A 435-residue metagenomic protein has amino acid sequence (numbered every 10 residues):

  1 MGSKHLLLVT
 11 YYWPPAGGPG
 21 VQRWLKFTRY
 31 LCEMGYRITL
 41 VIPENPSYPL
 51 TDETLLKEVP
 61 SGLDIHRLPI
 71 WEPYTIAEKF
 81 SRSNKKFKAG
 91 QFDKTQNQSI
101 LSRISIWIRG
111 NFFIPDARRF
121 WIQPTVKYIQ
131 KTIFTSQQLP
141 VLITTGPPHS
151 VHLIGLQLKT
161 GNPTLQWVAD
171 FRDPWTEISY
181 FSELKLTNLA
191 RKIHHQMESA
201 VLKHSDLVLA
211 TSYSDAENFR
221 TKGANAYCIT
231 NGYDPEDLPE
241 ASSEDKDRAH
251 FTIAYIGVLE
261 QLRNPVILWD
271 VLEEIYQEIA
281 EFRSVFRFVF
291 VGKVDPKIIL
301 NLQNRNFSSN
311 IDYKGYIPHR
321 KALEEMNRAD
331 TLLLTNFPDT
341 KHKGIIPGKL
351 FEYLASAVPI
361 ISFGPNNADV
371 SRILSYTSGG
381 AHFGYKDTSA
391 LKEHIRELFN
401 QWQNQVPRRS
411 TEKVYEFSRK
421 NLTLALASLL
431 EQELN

Functional and structural regions predicted by a protein language model:
M1-Y74, L207, A216-E217, I275 (+3 more regions): N-terminal subdomain of nucleotide-sugar transferases
P43-Q123: A conserved catalytic-core segment of Leloir-type glycosyltransferases
P73-E78, R220, G232-H250: Acidic anion/phosphate-binding donor-loop and adjacent secondary structure in glycosyltransferase catalytic cores
F112-F113, K127, S150-L153, Q157 (+3 more regions): Membrane-proximal helix-turn-helix segments that form the acceptor-binding/catalytic region of lipid-linked
T211-S214, G232: Carbohydrate-associated surface elements
D245-R263, W269-L272, L422: Conserved donor-binding/catalytic core segment of Leloir-type glycosyltransferases
R283-V285, F290-G292, K297-L323: Nucleotide-activated donor-binding/catalytic signature segment of Leloir-type glycosyltransferases, i.e., the conserved
K386-K392, N400-Q432: A charged, aromatic-enriched C-terminal amphipathic alpha-helix characteristic of glycosyltransferases across folds
